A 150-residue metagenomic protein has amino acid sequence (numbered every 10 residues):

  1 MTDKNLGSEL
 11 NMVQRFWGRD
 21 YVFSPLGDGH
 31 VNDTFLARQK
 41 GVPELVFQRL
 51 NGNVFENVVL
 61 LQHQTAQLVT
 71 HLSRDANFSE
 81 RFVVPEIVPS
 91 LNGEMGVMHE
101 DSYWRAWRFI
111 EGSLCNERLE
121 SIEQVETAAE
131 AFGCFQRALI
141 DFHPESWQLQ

Functional and structural regions predicted by a protein language model:
M1-S24: Juxta-kinase regulatory segment immediately upstream of eukaryotic protein kinase catalytic domains
V22-Q150: Conserved ATP-binding subdomain of kinase catalytic cores across diverse folds
